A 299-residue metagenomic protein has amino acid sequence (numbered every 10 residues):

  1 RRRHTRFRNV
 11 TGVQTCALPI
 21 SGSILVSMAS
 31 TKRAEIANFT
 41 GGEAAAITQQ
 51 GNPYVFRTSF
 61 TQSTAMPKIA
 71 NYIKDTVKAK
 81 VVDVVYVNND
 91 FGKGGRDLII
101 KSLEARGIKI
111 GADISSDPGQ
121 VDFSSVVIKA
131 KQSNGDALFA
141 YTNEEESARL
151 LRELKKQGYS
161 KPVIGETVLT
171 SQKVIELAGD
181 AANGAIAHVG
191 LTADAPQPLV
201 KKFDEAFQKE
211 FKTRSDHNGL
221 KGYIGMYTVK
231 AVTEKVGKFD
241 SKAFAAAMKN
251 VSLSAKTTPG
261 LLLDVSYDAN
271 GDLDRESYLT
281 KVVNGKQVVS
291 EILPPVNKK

Functional and structural regions predicted by a protein language model:
R6-K299: Extracytosolic ligand-binding ectodomains
